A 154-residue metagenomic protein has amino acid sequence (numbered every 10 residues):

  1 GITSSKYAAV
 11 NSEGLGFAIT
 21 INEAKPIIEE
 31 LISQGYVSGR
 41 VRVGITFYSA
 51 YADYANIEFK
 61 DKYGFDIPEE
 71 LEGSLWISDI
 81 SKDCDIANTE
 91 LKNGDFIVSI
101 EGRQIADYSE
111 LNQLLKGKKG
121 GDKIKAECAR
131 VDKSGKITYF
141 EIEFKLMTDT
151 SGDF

Functional and structural regions predicted by a protein language model:
S4, E23-F154: C-terminal recognition in membrane/secretory proteostasis and scaffolding
N11-L15, V98-E101: Second-shell loop/turn segments in exported
G16-F17, S78: Glycine- and other small-residue-rich loops at beta-strand/loop junctions that grip anionic moieties
